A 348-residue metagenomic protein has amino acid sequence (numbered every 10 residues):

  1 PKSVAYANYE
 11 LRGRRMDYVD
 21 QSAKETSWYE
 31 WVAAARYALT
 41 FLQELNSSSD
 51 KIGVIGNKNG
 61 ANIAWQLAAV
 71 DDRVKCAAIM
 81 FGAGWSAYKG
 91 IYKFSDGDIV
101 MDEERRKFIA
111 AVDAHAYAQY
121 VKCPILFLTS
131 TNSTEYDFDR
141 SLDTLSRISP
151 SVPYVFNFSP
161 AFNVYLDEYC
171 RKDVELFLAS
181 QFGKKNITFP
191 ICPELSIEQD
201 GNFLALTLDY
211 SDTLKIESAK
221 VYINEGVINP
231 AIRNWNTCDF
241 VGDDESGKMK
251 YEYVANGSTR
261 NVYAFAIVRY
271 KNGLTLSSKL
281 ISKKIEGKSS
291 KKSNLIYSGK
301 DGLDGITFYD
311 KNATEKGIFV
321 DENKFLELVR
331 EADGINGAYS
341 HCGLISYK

Functional and structural regions predicted by a protein language model:
P1-A33, S86-K93: Cap/lid segment of the alpha/beta-hydrolase catalytic domain
R14-K58, V70, V74: Gly/Ser-rich "nucleophile elbow"/oxyanion-hole loop immediately N-terminal to the catalytic nucleophile in hydrolases
N62-K107, V155-F158, Y165-Y169: Hydrolase active-site cap/lid region
K89-R147: The feature captures the conserved acid-bearing segment of alpha/beta-hydrolase catalytic domains
S151-F177, F240: Histidine-bearing beta->alpha loop at or near hydrolase active sites
A179-I223, N236-K250, K291-N294: Surface beta-strand/loop "capping" patches
K288-G317: Extracellular carbohydrate-recognition regions
K316-Y347: Short carbohydrate-recognition loop motifs
